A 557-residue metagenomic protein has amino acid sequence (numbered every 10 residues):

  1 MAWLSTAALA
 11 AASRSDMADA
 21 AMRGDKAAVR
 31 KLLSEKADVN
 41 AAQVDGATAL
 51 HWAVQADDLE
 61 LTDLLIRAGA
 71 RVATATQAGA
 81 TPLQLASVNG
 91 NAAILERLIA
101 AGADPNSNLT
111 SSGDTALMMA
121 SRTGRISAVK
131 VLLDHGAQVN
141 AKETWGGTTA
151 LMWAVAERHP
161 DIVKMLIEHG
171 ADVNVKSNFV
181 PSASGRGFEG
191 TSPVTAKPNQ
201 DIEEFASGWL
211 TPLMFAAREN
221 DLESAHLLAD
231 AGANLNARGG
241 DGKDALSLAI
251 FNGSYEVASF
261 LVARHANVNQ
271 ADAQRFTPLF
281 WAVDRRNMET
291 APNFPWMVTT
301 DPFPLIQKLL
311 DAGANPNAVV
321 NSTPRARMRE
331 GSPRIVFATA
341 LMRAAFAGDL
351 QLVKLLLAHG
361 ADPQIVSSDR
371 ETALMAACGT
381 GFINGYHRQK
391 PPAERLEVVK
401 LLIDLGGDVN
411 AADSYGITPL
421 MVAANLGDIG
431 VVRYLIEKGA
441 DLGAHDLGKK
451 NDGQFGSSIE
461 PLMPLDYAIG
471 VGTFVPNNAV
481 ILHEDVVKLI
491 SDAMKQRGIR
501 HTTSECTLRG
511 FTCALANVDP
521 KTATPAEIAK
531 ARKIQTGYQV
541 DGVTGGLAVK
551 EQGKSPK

Functional and structural regions predicted by a protein language model:
M1-T6: Bacterial N-terminal signal peptides
A12-D19, A42-T48, A75-T81, N108-T115 (+12 more regions): Ankyrin-repeat boundary/"N-cap" motif
S13-K31: Short N-terminal segments immediately surrounding and downstream of signal-peptide cleavage
D19-R23, W52-D58, L85-N91, M119-R125 (+11 more regions): Ankyrin repeat A-helix N-terminal signature
A28, E60-L61, A93-I94, S127-A128 (+9 more regions): Conserved ankyrin/ankyrin-like repeat signature
L33-D38, D63-R71, E96-D104, K130-Q138 (+8 more regions): Ankyrin repeat domain, specifically the short helix-to-loop turn at the C-terminus of the second helix of each repeat
D114, R122-T123, S127-A128, T144 (+5 more regions): Solenoidal tandem-repeat scaffolds enriched in leucines and small polar residues
F474-K557: Terminal, low-structured helical/coil segments at or just beyond the last alpha-helical repeat
